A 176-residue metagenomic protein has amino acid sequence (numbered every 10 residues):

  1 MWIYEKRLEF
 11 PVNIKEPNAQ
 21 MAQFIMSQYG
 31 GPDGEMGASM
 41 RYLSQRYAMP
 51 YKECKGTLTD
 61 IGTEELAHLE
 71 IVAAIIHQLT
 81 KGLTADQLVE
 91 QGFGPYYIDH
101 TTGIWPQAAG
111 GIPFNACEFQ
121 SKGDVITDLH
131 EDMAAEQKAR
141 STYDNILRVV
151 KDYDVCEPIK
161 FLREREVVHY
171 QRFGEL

Functional and structural regions predicted by a protein language model:
M1-L176: Non-heme di-metal
